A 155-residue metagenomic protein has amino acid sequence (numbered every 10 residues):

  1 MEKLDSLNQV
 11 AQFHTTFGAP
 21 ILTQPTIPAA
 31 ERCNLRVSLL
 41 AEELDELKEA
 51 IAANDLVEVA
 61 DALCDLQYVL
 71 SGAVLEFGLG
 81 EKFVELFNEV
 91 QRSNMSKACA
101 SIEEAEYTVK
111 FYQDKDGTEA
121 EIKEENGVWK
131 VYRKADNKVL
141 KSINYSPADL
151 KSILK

Functional and structural regions predicted by a protein language model:
M1-L63, Q67-K155: Flexible "arm" and connector segments at domain edges
